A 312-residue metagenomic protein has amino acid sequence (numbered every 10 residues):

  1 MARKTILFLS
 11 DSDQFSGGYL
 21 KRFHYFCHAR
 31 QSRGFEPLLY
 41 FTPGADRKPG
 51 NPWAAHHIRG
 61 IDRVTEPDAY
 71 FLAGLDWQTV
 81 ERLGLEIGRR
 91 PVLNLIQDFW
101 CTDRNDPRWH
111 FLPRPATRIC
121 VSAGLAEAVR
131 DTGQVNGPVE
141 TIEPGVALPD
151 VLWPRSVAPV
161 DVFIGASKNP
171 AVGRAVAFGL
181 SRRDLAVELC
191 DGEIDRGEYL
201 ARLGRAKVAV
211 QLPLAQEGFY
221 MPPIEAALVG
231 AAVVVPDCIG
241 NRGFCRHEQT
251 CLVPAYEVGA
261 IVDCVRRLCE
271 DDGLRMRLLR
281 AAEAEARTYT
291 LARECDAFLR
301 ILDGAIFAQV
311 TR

Functional and structural regions predicted by a protein language model:
G18-Y25, A128-D131, P138-Y199: Conserved catalytic-core segment of nucleotide-activated headgroup transferases in glycan assembly
G44-P115, G124: Extended catalytic core of nucleotide-activated donor transferases of GT-like folds
L200, P223-L228, R242-G243: Short alpha-helical segment that forms part of, or immediately flanks, the ligand-binding pocket in carbohydrate-active
Q211-P222, C238, R242-G243: Nucleotide-sugar-dependent
A232-V235: Short hydrophobic beta-strand element within catalytic cores of glycosyltransferases and related nucleotide-activated
H247-G259, R266-G273: Conserved acidic donor-binding segment of nucleotide-sugar-dependent glycosyltransferases
L274-T288, A297: A short, well-ordered alpha-helix in the C-terminal region of glycosyltransferases
L291-R312: C-terminal alpha-helical cap of glycosyltransferases
